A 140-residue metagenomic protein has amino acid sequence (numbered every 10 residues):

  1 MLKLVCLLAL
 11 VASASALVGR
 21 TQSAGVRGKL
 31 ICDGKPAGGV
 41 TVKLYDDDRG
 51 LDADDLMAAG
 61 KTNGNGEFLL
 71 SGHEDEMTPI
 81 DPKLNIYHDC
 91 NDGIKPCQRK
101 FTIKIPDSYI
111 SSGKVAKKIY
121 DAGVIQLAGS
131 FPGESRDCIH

Functional and structural regions predicted by a protein language model:
L2-A16: Cleavable N-terminal signal peptides of Sec/SRP-targeted secreted and luminal proteins
A12-V124, R136, H140: Beta-strand-dominated extracellular/periplasmic modules and repeats in secreted or surface-exposed proteins
Q126-E134: Glycine-rich, aromatic-bearing surface loops/beta-hairpins
